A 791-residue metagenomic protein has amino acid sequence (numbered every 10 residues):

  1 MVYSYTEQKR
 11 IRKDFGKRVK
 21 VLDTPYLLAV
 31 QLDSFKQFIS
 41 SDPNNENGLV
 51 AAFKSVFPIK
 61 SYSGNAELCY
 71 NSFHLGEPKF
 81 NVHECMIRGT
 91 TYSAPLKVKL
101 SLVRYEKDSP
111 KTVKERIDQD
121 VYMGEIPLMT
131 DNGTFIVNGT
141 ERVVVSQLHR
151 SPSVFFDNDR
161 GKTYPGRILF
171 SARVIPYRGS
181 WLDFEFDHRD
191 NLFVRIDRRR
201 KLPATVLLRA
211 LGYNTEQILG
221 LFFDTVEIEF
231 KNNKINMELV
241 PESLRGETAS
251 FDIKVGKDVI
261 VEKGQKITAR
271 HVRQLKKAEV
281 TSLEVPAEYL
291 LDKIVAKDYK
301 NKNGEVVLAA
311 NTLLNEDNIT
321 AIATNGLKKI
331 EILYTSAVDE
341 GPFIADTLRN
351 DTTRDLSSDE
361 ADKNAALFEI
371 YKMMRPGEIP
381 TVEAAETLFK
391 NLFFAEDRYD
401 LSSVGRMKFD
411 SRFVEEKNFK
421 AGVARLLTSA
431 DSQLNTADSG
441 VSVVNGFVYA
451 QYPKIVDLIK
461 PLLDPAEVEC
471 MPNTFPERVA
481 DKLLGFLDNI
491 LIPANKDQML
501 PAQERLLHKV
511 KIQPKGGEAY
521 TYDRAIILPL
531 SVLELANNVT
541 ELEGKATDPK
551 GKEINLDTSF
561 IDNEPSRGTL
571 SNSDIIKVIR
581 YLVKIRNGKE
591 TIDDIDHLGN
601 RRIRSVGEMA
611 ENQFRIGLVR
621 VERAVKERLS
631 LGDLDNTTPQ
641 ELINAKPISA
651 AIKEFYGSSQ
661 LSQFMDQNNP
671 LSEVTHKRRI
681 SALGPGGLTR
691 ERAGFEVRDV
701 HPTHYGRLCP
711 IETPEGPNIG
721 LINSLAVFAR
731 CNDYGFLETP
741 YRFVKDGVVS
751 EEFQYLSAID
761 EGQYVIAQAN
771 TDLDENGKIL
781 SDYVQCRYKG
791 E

Functional and structural regions predicted by a protein language model:
M1-S681, A726-E791: N-terminal non-catalytic structural scaffold regions of very large proteins
M86, E715-N718: Structural and coupling elements of P-loop NTPases
I117, R679-P710: Flexible, glycine/threonine-enriched loop-and-boundary segments that flank and lead into catalytic domains of large
L708-E715, I722: Conserved helicase core region in the C-terminal RecA-like lobe
I719-L721, D733: Extended hydrophobic-aromatic, low-complexity segments
